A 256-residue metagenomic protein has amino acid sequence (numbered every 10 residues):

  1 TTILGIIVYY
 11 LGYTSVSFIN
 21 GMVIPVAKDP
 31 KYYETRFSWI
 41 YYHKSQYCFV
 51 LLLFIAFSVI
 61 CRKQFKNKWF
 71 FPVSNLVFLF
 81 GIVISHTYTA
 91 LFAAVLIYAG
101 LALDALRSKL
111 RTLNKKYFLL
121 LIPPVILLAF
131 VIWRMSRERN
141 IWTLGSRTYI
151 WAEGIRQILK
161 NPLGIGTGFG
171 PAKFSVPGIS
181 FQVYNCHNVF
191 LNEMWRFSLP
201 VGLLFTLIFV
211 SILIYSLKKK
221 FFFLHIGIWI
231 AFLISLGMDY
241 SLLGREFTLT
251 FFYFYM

Functional and structural regions predicted by a protein language model:
T1-N20, Y32, W39-H86, A90-A105 (+1 more regions): Alpha-helical transmembrane segments of multi-pass inner-membrane proteins
Y9-G12, S85, L101-L144, I155-L159: A membrane-periplasm/extracellular boundary helix in multi-pass inner-membrane enzymes that assemble envelope glycans
T14-R36, Y41, F169-W195: Interfacial juxtamembrane loops and adjacent helix segments that form the catalytic/substrate-binding surfaces
R36-L51, T87, C186, M194-S198 (+1 more regions): Membrane-interface micro-motifs in multi-pass membrane enzymes
W39, L79, V83, T87 (+2 more regions): A conserved mid-to-late transmembrane alpha helix and its immediate loop/hinge that forms the functional core
A56, A94-A99, I226-S235, S241-M256: Transmembrane alpha-helices of multi-pass inner-membrane enzymes
F70-L76, S216-S241: Loop-to-helix entry and N-terminal half of a specific, functionally important transmembrane alpha helix in multi-pass
S136-F197: Long extracytoplasmic/lumenal interhelical loops at the membrane interface of multi-pass membrane proteins
